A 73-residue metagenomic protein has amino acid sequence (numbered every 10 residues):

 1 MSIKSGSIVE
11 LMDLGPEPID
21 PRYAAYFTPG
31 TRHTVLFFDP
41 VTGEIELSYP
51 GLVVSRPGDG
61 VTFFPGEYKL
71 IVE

Functional and structural regions predicted by a protein language model:
M1, V35-F38, V61, Y68-L70: Short, exposed beta-strand/loop patches in secreted or surface proteins that constitute
S2-R22: Short coil-to-beta transition motif at edge beta-strands of beta-rich domains
G6-S7, L11, T34-F37, P65: Intrinsically disordered, low-complexity repeat segments enriched in small/polar residues
E10, E44-E46: General beta-strand recognition
P21-F38: Short beta-strand-centered aromatic/proline hotspots
E46-E73: Intrinsically disordered, low-complexity, charged/polar segments
